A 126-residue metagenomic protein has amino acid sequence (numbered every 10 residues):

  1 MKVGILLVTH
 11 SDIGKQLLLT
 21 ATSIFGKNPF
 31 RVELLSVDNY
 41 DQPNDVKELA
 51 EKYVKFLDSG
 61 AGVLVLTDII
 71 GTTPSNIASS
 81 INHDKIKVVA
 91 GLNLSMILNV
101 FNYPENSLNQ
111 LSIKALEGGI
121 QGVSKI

Functional and structural regions predicted by a protein language model:
K2-L64, I69-I126: N-terminal loops that bind phosphate or other acidic moieties and the adjacent beta-alpha structural core
